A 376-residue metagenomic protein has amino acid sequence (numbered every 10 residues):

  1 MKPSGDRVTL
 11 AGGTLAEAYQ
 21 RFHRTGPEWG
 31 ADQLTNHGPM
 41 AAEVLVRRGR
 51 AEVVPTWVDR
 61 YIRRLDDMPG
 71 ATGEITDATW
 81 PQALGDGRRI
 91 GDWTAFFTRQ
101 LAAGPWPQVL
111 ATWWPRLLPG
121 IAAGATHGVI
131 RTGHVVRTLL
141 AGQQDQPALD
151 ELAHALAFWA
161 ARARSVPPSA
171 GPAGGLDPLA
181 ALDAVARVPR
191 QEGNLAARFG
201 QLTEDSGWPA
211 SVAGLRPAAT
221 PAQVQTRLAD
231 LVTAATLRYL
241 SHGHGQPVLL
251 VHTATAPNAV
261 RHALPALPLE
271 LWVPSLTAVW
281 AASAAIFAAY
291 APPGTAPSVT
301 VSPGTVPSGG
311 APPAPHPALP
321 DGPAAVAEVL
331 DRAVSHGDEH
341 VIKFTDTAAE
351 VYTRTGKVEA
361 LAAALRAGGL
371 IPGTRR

Functional and structural regions predicted by a protein language model:
M1-R376: Mature, well-folded catalytic/scaffold domains that follow N-terminal targeting or propeptide regions
